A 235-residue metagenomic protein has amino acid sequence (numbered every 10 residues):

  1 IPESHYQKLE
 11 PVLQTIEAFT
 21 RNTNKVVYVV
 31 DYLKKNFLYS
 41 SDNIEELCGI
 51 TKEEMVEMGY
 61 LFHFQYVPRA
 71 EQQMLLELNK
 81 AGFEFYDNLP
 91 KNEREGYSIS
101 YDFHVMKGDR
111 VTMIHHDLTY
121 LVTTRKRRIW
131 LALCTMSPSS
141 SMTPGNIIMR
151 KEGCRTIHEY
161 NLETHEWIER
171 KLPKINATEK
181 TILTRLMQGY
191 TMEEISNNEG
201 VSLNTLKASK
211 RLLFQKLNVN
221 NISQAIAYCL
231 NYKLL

Functional and structural regions predicted by a protein language model:
H5, E10-Y60, C154-L162, W167: PAS-family sensory domain signal
V30-E53, E57-G145: Sensory/regulatory domains in signal-transduction proteins
S137-E159: Histidine/lysine/aspartate-rich catalytic loop segments that bind and position anionic ligands
W167-I175: Short amphipathic alpha-helical boundary/capping segments
T178-I182: The N-cap/first-turn positions of alpha helices within or immediately adjacent to helix-turn-helix DNA-binding domains
L183-T184, F214: Hydrophobic residues on short alpha-helical segments
L186-Y190, C229: Short helix-to-turn junction characteristic of helix-turn-helix DNA-binding domains, especially the helix
G189-Q224: Recognition helix of helix-turn-helix DNA-binding domains
